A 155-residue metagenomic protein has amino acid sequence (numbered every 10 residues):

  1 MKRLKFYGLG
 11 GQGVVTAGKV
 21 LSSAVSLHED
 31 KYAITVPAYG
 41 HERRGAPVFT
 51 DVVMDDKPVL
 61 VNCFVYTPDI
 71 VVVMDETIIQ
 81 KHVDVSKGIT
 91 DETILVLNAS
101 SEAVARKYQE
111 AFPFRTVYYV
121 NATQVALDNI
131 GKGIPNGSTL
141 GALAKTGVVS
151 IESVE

Functional and structural regions predicted by a protein language model:
M1-E155: Active-site cofactor/cluster-binding pocket
